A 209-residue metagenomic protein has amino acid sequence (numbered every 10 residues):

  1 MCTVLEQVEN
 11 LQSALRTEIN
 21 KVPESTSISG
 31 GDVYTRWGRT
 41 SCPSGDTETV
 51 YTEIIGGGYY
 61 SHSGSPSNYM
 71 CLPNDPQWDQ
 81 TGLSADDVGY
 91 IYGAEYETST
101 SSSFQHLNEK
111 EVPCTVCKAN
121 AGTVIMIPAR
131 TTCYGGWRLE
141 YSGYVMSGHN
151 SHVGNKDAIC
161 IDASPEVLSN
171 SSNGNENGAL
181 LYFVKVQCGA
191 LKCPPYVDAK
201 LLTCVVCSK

Functional and structural regions predicted by a protein language model:
M1-Y34, R39-T40, S44-T47, D75-P76: Assembly "stalks" and propeptides
D32-V197, L201-K209: Folded, disulfide-stabilized extracellular/luminal domains of secretory-pathway proteins
